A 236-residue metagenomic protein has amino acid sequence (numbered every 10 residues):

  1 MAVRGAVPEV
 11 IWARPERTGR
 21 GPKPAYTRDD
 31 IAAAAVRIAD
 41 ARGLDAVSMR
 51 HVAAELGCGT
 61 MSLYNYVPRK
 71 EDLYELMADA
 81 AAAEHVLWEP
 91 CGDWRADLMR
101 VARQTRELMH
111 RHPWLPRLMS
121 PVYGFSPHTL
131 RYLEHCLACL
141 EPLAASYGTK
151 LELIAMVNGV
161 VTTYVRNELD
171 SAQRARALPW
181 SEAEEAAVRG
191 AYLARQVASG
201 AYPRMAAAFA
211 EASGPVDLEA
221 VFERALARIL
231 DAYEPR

Functional and structural regions predicted by a protein language model:
M1-A25, S199-A212: N-terminal intrinsically disordered/low-complexity leader segments
D30, A34, I38-D72, L76: Helix-turn-helix
D30-R37, D72-L87, R100-E107, R131-A138: Alpha-helical structural segments
A32, R95, E219-L230: Short, amphipathic alpha-helical "lid/cap" segments that border enzyme active or binding sites
A78, R106-H135, R166-R176, P203-A206: Amphipathic alpha-helical segments used for helix-helix packing
V86-R131, Y147-K150, I154-V157: Hydrophobic alpha-helical connector segments
Y132-V188, Y233-R236: Hydrophobic alpha-helical bundle segments that form small-molecule/ligand-binding pockets
G159-R174, L193-V216, D231-R236: Amphipathic C-terminal alpha-helical segment
